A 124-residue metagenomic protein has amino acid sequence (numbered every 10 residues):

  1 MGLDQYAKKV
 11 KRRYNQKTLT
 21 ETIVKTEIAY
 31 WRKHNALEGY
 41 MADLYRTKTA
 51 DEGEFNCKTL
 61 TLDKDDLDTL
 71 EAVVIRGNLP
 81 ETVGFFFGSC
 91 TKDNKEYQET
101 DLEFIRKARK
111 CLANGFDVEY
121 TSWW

Functional and structural regions predicted by a protein language model:
M1-W124: Acidic (Asp/Glu-rich) sequence patches and key acidic residues that form negatively charged surfaces used
